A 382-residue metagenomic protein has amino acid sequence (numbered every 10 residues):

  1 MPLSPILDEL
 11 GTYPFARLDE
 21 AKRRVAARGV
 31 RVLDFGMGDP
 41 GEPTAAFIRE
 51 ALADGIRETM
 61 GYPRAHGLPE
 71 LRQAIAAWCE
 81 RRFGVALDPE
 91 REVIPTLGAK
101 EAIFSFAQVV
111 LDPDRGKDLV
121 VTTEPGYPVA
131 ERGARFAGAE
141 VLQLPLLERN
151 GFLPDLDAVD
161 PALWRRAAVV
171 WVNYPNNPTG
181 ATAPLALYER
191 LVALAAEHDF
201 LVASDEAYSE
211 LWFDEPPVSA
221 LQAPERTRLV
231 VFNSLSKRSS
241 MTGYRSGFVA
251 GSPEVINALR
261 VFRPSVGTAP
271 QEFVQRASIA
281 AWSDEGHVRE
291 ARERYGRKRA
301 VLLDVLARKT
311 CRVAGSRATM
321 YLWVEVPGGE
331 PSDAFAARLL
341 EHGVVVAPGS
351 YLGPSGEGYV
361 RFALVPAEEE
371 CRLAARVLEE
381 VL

Functional and structural regions predicted by a protein language model:
P2-G98, S105, A281-S283, R289 (+2 more regions): N-terminal small-domain helix-loop-helix segment of the aminotransferase-like
V109-A134: Conserved PLP-anchoring active-site segment centered on the Schiff-base-forming lysine
D118, E197-L201, R226-T227: A short helix->loop->beta-strand "cap" motif at the edges of active sites that frequently abuts
L142, G329-E330, A334, E341-A347 (+1 more regions): PLP-dependent enzyme catalytic core of the Aspartate aminotransferase-like
L142-P217: Active-site phosphate-binding strand-loop segment of PLP-dependent enzymes
Q222-G296, L382: Conserved core segment of the aminotransferase class I/II
I279, Y295-L303, V313-E325, G356: Conserved glycine-rich beta-strand-loop-beta hairpin in the small C-terminal domain of fold type I
